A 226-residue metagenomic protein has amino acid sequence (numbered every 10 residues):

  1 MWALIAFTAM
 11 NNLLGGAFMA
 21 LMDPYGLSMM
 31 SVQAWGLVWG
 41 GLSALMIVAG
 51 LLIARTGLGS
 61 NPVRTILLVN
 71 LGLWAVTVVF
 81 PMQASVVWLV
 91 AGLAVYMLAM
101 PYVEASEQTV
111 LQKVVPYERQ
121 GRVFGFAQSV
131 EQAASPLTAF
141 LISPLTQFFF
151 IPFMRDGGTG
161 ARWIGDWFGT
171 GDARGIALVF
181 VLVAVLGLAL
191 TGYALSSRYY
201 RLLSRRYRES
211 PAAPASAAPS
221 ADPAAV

Functional and structural regions predicted by a protein language model:
M1-V226: C-terminal transmembrane bundle of multi-pass solute transporters/carriers
